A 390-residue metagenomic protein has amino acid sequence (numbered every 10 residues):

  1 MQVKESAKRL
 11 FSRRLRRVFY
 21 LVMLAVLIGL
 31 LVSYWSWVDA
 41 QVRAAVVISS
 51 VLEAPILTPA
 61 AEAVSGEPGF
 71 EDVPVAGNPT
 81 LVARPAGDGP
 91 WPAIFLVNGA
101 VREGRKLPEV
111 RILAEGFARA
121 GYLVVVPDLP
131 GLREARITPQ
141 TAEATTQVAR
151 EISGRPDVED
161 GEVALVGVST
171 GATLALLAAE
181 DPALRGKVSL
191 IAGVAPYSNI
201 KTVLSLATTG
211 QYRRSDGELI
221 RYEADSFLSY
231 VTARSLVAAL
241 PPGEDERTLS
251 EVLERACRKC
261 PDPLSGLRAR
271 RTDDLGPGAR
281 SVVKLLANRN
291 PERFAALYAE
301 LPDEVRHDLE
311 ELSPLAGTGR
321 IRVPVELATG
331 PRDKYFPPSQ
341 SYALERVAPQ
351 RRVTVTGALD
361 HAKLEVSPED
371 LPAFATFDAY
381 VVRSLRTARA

Functional and structural regions predicted by a protein language model:
V42-G89: N-terminal cap/lid segment of alpha/beta-hydrolase-fold proteins
A86-F117, D128-L129: Short, surface-exposed "cap/lid" segments of acyl-processing enzymes
R105-L113, V126-A164, A179-P182: Catalytic nucleophile-loop/oxyanion-hole region of alpha/beta-hydrolase and closely related hydrolase-like folds
G167-A175: Gly/Ala-rich beta-loop-alpha elbow adjacent to hydrolase catalytic centers
L177-D274: Alpha/beta-hydrolase-fold enzymes
I321, L327-T329, D333: Short beta-strand/loop motif that positions the catalytic acidic residue of the alpha/beta-hydrolase fold
K334-Q340: Conserved alpha/beta-hydrolase "acid-adjacent" motif
S367-A390: Catalytic active-site module of serine/aspartate enzymes centered on a nucleophile-bearing elbow/loop
